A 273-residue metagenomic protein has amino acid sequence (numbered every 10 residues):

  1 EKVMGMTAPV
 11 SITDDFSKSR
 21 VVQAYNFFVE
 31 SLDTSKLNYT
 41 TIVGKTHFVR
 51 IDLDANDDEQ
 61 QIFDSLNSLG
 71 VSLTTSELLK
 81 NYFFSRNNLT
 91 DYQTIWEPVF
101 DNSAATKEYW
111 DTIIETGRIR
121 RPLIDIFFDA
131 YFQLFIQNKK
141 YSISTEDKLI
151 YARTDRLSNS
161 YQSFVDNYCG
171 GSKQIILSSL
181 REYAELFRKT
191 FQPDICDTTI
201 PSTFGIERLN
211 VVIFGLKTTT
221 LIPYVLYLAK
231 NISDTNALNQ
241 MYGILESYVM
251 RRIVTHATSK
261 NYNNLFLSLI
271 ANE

Functional and structural regions predicted by a protein language model:
E1-L32, Y92-Y109: Extended charged low-complexity segments that act as oligomerization/scaffolding linkers
E1-P9, Y39-R50, E77, N239: A short, basic-hydrophobic beta/loop patch
S31-T34, I42-H47, S202-V212: Active-site-adjacent structural elements in folded domains
T41-H47, E59, K217-Y227: Glycine-rich, often proline-containing surface loops adjacent to acidic residues and nearby aromatics that form
L53-Q60, N239: Domain-scale recognition of functional cores that engage charged ligands
N56-D58, G70, D234: Flexible loop/turn segments at secondary-structure boundaries
S76-L79, F84-E273: A cross-family structural signal marking well-folded subdomains
